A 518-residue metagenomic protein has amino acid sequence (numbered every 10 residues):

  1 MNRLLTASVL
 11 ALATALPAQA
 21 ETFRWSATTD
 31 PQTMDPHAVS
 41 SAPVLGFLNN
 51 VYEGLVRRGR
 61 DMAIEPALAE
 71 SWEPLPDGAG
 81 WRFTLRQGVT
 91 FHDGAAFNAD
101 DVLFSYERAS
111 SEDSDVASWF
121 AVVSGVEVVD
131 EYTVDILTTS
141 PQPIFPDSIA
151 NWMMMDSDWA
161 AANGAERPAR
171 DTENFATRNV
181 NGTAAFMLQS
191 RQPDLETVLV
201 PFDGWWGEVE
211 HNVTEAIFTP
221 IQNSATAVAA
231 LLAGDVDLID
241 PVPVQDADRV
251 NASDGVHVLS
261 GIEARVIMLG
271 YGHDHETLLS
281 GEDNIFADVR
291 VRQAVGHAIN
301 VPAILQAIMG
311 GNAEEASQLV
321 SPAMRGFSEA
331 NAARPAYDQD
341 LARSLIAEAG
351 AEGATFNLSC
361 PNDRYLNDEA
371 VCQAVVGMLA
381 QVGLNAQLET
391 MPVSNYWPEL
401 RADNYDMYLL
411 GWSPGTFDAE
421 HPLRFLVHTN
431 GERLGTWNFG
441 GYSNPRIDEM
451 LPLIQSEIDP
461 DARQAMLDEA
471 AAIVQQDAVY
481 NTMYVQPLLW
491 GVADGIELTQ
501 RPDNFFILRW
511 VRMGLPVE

Functional and structural regions predicted by a protein language model:
R24, N98-S105, Y132-L137, A184-A185 (+6 more regions): Alpha-helical secondary-structure segments
S26-P76, E107, N181-T183: N-terminal lobe/hinge region of extracytoplasmic solute-binding protein
A63, W152-E210, E215, Q339-D340 (+1 more regions): Gly/Pro-rich hinge or "lid" segments in bacterial periplasmic/extracellular proteins
T84, S118-A165: Surface-exposed binding/hinge segments that line and control ligand-binding clefts or catalytic entry sites
D203-R249, V289, V376-G377, N385: Ligand-site clamp/hinge motif
R290-Q293, L305, Q381, N385-Y396 (+3 more regions): Extracytoplasmic/peripheral linker and loop segments enriched in polar/acidic and small residues with frequent Thr/Pro
E314-E348, Y365-N367: Structural transition elements
W490-E518: Long beta-strand-rich cores associated with HINT superfamily self-processing modules
